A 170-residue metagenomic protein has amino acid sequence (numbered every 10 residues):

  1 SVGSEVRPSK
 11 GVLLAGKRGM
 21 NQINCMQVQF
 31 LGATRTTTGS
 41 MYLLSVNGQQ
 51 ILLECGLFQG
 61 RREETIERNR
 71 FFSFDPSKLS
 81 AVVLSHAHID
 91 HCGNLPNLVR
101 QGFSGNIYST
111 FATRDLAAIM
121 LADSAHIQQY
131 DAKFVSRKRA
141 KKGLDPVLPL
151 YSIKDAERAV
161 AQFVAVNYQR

Functional and structural regions predicted by a protein language model:
V2-V12: Extreme N-terminal basic, low-complexity initiation segments that serve as generic localization/processing leaders
G3, G16, M20-Q22: Short, positively charged and aromatic/hydrophobic N-terminal segments
N24-Q27: Extreme N-terminal starter segment of soluble prokaryotic enzymes
Q29, Y108, F163-N167: General small-molecule cofactor/ligand-binding pocket signal
T34-T36, V46-G105, S109, T113 (+1 more regions): Pre-active-site segment of Zn-dependent metallo-hydrolases
T38-S40: Residue-level marker for the onset of beta-strands and adjacent loop->beta junctions in well-ordered domains
K154-R170: Short, intrinsically disordered, charge-balanced linker/junction segments flanking boundaries in proteins
